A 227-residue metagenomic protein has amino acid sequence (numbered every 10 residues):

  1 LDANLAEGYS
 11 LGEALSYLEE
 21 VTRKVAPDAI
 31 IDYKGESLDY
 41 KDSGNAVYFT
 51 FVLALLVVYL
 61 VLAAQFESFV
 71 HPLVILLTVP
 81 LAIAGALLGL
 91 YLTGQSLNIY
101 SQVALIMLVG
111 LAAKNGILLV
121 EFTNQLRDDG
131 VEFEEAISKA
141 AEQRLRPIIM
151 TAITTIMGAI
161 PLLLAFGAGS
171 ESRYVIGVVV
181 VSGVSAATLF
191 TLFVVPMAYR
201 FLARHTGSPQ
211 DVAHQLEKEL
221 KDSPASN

Functional and structural regions predicted by a protein language model:
L1-A54, A63-F66, E134-A136: Extracytoplasmic/periplasmic membrane-proximal domains and adjacent transmembrane bundles of envelope biogenesis
L5-G8, L38, N124, A186 (+1 more regions): Short, glycine-/Ser/Thr-/acidic-enriched flexible segments
E36-A54, A140-P147, T151, I176-V179 (+1 more regions): Loop-to-transmembrane-helix entry motif
Y48, F166-Y174: Helix-termination/interfacial motifs at the ends of transmembrane alpha-helices
V57-Q143, I149-A168, S182, A186 (+1 more regions): Hydrophobic transmembrane alpha-helices and their membrane-interface caps in long multi-pass transport proteins
P80, S172, I176-G177: Structured binding elements
S138, A168, M197-N227: Interfacial helix-loop-helix hairpins and adjacent transmembrane helices of multi-pass alpha-helical membrane proteins
V180-F190, L216-A225: Charged, glycine-enriched surface loops/patches that mediate electrostatic binding to polyanionic ligands
